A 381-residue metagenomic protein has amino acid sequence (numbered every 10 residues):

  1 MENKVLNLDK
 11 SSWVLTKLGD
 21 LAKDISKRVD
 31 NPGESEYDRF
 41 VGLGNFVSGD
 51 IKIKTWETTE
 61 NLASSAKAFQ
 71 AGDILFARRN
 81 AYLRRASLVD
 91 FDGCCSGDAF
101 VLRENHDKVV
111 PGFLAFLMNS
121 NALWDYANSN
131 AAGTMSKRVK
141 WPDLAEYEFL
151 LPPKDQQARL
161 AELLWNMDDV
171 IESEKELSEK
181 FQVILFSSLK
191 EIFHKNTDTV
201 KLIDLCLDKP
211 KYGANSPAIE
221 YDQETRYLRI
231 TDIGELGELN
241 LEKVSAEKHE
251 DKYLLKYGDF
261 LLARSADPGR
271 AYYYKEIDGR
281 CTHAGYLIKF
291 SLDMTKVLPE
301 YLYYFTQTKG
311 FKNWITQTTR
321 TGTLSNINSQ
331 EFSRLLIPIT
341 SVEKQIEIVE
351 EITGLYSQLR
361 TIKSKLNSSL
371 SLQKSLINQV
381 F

Functional and structural regions predicted by a protein language model:
M1-V29, E146, L150-K154, K180 (+7 more regions): Non-catalytic DNA-recognition/assembly elements of restriction-modification systems
E2-L6, R79, G93-F100, A132-D155 (+3 more regions): A short glycine-rich beta-alpha junction/loop motif
S12, F40, F76, R138 (+4 more regions): Short aromatic/basic micro-patch
G19-D30, E36-A71, I203-P217, T231-F260: Sequence-specific dsDNA recognition surfaces
S64-N121, R229-I230, E250-Q307: A short beta-sheet element
L123-Y126, F311-I315: Periplasmic-binding protein-like
L150-P152, Q156-E176, K180, S187-E191 (+3 more regions): A structural feature that tracks compact, well-ordered secondary-structure segments with a strong bias toward
